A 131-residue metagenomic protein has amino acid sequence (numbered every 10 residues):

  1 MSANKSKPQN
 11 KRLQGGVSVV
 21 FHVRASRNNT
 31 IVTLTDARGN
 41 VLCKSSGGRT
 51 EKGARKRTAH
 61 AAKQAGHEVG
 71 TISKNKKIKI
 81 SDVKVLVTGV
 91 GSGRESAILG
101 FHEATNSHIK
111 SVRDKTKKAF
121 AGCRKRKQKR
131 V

Functional and structural regions predicted by a protein language model:
M1-V131: Ribosome-associated RNA-binding proteins
